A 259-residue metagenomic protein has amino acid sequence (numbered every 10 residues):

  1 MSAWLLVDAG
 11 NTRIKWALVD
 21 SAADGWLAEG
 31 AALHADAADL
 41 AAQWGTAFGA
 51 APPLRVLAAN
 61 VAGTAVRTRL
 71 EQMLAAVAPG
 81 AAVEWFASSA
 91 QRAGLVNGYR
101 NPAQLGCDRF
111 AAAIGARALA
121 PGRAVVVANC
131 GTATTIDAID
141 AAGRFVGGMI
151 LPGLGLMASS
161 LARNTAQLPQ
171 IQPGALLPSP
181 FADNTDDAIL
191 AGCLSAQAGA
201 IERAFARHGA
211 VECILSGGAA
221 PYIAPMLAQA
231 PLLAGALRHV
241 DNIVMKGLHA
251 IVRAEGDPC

Functional and structural regions predicted by a protein language model:
M1-R92: N-terminal glycine/serine-rich phosphate-binding loop of ATP-dependent small-molecule kinases, especially carbohydrate
M1-W26, A116, A120-F145, L161 (+1 more regions): Gly/Thr-rich phosphate-binding beta-strand-loop-beta motif of the actin/hexokinase/Hsp70
R13, A59-V66, A191, A210-L227: Glycine-rich phosphate-binding loops at beta-strand->alpha-helix junctions
G30, L177-C213, L237: Adenine-nucleotide phosphate-binding core of ATP-dependent small-molecule kinases
A78-W85, F145-L151, L232-I243: Short hydrophobic/aromatic-enriched beta-strand-loop microsegments
A82-V127, A133-T134: Active-site neighborhood for divalent-cation/phosphate handling
L105, A112-A124, V146-I189, I251-E255: Glycine-rich phosphate-binding loop plus the immediately following alpha-helix
A236-C259: Glycine-rich phosphate-binding/hydrolytic loop that grips phosphoryl groups
